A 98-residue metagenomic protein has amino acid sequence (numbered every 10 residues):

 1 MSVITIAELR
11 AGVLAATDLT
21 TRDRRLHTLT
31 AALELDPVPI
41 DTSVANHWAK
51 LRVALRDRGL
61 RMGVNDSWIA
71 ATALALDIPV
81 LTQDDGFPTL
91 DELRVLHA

Functional and structural regions predicted by a protein language model:
M1-A75, T89-L93: PIN-domain endoribonuclease scaffold, especially VapC-family toxins
T82-G86: Short, polar loop motifs at secondary-structure junctions
A98: Conserved acidic donor-binding segment of nucleotide-sugar-dependent glycosyltransferases
